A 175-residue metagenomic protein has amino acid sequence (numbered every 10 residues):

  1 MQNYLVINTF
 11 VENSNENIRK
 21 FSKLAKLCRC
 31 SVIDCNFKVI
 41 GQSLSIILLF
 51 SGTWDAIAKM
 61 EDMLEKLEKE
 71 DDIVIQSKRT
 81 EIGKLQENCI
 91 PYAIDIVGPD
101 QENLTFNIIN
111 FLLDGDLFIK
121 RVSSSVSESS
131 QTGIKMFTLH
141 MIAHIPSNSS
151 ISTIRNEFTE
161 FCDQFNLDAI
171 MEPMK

Functional and structural regions predicted by a protein language model:
M1-K175: Regulatory modules associated with amino-acid/nitrogen control
